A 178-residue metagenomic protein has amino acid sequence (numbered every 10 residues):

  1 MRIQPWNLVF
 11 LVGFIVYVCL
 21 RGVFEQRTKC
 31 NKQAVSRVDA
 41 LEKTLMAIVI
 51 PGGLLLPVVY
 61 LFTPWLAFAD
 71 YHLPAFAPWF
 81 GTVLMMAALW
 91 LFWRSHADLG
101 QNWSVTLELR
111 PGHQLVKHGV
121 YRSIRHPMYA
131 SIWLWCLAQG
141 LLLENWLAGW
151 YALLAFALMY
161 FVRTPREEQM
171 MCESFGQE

Functional and structural regions predicted by a protein language model:
M1-P111, K117, W135-Q177: Membrane-anchoring alpha-helices and their flanking helix-loop junctions
H118, R122-A130: Histidine-centered phosphotransfer motif of kinases
M128, Q177-E178: Cytosolic histidine kinase catalytic core of two-component systems
